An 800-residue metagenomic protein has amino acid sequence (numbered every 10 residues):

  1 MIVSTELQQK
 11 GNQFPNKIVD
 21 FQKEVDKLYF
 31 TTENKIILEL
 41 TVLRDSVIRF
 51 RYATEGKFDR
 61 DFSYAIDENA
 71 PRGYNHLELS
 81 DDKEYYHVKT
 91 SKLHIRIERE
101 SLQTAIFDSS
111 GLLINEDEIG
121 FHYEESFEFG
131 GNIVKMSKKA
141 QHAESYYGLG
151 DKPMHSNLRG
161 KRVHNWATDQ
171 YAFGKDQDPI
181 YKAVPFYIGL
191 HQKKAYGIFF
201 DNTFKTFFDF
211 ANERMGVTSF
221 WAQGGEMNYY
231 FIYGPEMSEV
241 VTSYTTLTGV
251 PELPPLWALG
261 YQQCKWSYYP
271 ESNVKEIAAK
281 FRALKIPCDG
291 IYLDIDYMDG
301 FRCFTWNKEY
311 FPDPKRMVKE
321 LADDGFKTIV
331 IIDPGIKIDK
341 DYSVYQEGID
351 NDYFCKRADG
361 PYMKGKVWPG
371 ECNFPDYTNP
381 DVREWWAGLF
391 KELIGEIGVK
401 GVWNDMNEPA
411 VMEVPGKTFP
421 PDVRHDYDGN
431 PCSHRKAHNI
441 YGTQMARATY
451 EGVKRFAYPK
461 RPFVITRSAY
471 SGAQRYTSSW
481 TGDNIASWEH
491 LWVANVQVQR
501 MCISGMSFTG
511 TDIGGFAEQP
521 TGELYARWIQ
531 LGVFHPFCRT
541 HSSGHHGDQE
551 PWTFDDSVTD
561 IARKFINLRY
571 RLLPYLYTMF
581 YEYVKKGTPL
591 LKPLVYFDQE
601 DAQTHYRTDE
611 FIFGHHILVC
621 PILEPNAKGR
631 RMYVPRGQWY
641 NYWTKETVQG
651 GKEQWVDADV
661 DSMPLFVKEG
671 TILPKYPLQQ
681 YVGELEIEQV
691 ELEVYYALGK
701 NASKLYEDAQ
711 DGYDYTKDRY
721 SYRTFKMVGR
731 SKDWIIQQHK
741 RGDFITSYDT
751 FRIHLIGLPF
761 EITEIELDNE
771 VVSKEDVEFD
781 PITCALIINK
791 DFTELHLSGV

Functional and structural regions predicted by a protein language model:
M1-W257, C264-W266, N273-A279, G290 (+11 more regions): N-terminal accessory segment at the very beginning of proteins
E33, P179-I180, F220-A222, M237 (+25 more regions): Active-site-proximal structural scaffolding
N34-K35, D81-E84, K89-S91, I180-A183 (+12 more regions): Short, well-ordered loop/turn elements at secondary-structure boundaries
L40, K92, F186, F281 (+8 more regions): Conserved, mostly hydrophobic/aromatic
E55, A65, E116, P287-A562 (+2 more regions): Aromatic- and carboxylate-enriched substrate-binding clefts and catalytic-loop regions of carbohydrate-active enzymes
R99-S101, P179-Y181, G224-E226, L256 (+11 more regions): Short, solvent-exposed loop/turn segments at the edges of secondary structure
F107, L112-E116, H164-D176, Y181-V184 (+4 more regions): Internal mixed beta-strand/loop scaffold within catalytic domains of large alpha/beta enzymes
Y450-P462, A469-W480, A494-Q497, M501-T511 (+2 more regions): Catalytic core of carbohydrate-active enzymes
